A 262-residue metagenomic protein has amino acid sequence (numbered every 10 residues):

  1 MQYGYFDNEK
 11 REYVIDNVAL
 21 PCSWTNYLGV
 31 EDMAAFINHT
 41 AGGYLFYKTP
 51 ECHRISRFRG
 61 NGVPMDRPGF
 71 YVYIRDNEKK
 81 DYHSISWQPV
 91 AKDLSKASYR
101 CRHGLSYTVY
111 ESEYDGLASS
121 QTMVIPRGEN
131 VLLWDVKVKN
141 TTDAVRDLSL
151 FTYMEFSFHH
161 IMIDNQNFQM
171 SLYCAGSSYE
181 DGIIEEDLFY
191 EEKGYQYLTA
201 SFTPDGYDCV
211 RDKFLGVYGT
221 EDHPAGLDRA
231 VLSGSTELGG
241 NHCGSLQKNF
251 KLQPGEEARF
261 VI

Functional and structural regions predicted by a protein language model:
M1-I262: Anionic coordination/interaction segments
